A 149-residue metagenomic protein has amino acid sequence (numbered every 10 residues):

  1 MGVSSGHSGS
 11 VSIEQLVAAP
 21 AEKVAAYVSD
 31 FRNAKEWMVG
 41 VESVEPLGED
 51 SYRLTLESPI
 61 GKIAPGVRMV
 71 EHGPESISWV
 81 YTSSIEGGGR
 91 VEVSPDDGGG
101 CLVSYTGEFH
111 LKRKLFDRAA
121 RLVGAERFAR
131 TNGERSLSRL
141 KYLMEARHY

Functional and structural regions predicted by a protein language model:
M1-E49: Hydrophobic ligand-binding cavity/cleft-lining segments
M1-L16, E22, G100, F128 (+3 more regions): Hydrophobic-ligand-binding modules of eukaryotic lipid transfer/binding families
S5-G6, V80-S84: Short Gly/Pro-enriched turn/cap motifs at secondary-structure boundaries
S10-S12, K62-G66, E86-R90: Short, surface-exposed coil-to-beta transition loops
E14-A18, E45, T55, R68 (+2 more regions): Generic structural detector for well-ordered beta-strands
V17-A19, S58-I60, E71, I85-G87 (+1 more regions): Beta-strand elements of well-folded, non-transmembrane domains
P46-R53, E71-V80: Short, hydrophobic/aromatic-rich segments at coil-to-beta transitions
S83-R135, L140-Y142: Beta-strand/loop substructures that line and gate deep hydrophobic ligand-binding cavities in soluble
